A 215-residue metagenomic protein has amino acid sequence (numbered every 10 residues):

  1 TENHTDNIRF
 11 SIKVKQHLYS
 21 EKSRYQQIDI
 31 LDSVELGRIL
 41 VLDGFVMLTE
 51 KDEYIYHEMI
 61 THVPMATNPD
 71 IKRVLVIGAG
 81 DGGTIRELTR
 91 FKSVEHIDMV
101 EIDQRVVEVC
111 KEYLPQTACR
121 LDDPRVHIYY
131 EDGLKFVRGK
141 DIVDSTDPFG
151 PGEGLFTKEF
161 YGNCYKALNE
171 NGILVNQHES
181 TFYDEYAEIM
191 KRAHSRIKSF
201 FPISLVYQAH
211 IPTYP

Functional and structural regions predicted by a protein language model:
T1-I39: N-terminal auxiliary segments of SAM/dcSAM-dependent transferases
I12, L134-I142, Y207-P215: Short, intrinsically disordered, charge-balanced linker/junction segments flanking boundaries in proteins
L48-N171, Y183-M190, H194: The AdoMet/dcAdoMet-binding core of the Class I SAM-like
D147, S180, H210: Active-site-proximal loop/turn and secondary-structure-junction residues that shape catalytic pockets, frequently
N171-H178: Conserved beta-strand signature within the Rossmann-like core of class I S-adenosyl-L-methionine
E188-P215: Class I S-adenosyl-L-methionine
